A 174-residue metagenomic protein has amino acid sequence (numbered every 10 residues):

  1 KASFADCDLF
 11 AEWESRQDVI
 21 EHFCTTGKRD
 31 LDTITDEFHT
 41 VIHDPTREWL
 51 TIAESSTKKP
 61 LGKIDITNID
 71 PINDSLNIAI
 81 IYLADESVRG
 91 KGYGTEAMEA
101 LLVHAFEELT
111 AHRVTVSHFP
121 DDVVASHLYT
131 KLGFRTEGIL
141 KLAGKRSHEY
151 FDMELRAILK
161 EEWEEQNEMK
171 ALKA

Functional and structural regions predicted by a protein language model:
K1-F4, T25-S87, H104, L159-E161 (+1 more regions): Acetyl-CoA-dependent GNAT
E12-T26: Helix-loop element at the rim of GNAT/NAT acetyltransferase active sites that forms part of the acceptor-substrate
R47, F151-L155: Short hydrophobic/aromatic beta-strand or adjacent loop that forms the aromatic wall/cage of a ligand/substrate-binding
L83, G90-H104, S126-K131: Conserved acetyl-CoA-binding loop-helix of GNAT-fold acetyltransferases
E107-S117: Conserved GNAT acetyl-CoA-binding A-motif
V116-S126, A143-R146: Conserved beta-strand-loop-alpha-helix junction that forms the acyl-donor binding cleft
T130-L140: Conserved acetyl-CoA-binding loop of GNAT-fold acetyltransferases
